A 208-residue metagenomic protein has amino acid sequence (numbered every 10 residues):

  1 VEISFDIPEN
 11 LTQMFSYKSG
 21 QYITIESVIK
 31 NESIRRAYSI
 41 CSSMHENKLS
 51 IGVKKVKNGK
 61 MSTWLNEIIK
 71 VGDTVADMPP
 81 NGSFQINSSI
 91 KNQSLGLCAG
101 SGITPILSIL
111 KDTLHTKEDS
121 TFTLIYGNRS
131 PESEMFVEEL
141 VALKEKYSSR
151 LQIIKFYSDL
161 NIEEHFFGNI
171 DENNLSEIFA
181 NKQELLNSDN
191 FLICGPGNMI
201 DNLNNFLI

Functional and structural regions predicted by a protein language model:
V1-T74, N128-S130, V141, S158-D159: Ferredoxin-reductase
N58-I208: FNR/FR-type flavoprotein reductase catalytic core
